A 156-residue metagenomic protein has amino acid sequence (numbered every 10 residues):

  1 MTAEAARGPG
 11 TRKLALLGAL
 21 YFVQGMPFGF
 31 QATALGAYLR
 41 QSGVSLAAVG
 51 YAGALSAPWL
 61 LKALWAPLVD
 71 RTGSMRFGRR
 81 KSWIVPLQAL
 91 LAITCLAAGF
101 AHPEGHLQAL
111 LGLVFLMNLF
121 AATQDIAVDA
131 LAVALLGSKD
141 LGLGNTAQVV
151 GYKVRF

Functional and structural regions predicted by a protein language model:
A5-W59: Helix-loop boundary and gating motifs at the non-cytosolic
F28, L60, L116-V128: Core transmembrane helices of Major Facilitator Superfamily
L35, A122-L136: Intracellular juxtamembrane helix-capping segments at the cytosolic ends of symmetry-related transmembrane helices
L46-A47, G78, V133, S138-Q148: Loop-to-transmembrane helix entry/capping segments in MFS-fold secondary transporters and related SLC/MFSD carriers
W59-A63, G142-F156: Glycine-rich segments within core transmembrane alpha-helices of 12-TM secondary carriers
W59-G78: Helix-to-loop junctions at the C-terminal end of transmembrane segments in multipass secondary transporters
S82-G105: C-terminal ends and interior cores of transmembrane alpha-helices in multi-pass membrane transporters/permeases
